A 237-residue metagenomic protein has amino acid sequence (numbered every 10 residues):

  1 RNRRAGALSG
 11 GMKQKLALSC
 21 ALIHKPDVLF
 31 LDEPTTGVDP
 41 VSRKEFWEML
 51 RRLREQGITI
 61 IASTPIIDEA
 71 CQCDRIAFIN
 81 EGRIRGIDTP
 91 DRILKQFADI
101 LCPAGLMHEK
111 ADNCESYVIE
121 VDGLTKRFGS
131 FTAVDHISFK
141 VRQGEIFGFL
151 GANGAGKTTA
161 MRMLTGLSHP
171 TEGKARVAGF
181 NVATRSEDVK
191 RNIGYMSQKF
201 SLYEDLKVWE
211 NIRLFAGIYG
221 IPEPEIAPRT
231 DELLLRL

Functional and structural regions predicted by a protein language model:
R1, R213, G217, P222-L237: Conserved ABC ATPase "signature" region
R4-L8: Conserved ABC ATPase signature
K25: Conserved catalytic motifs of ABC-family nucleotide-binding domains
L29-D32: Catalytic Walker B motif of ABC-type/P-loop ATPase nucleotide-binding domains
I87-D88: ABC ATPase "signature
